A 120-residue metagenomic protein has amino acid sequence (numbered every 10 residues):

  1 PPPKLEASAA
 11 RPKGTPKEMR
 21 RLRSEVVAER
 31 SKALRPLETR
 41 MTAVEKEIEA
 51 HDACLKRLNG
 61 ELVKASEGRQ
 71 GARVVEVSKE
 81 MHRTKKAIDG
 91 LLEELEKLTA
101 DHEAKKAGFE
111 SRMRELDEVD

Functional and structural regions predicted by a protein language model:
P1-D120: Charged, heptad-repeat coiled-coil alpha-helices that serve as long linker/dimerization "arms" in large NTP-dependent
